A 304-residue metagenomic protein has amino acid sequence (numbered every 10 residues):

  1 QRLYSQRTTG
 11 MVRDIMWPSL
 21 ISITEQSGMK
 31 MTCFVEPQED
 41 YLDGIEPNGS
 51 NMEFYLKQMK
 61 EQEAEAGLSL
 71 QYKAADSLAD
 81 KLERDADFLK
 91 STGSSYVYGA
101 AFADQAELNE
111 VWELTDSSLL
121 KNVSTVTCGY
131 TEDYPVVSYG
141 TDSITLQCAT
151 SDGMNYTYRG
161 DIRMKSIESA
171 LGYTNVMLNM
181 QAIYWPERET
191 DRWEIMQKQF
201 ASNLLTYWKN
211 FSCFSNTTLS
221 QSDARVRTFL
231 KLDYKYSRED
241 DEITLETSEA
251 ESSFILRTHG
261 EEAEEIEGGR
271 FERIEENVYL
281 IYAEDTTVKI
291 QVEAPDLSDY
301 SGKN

Functional and structural regions predicted by a protein language model:
Q1-Q58, Y72, D104: Active-site beta->alpha N-cap acidic-glycine motif
L20-G28, I45-L68, A86-G93, T115-S118 (+2 more regions): Acidic (Asp/Glu)-rich catalytic clusters
S22-S27, Q38, Q105, T115 (+1 more regions): Catalytic grooves of carbohydrate-active enzymes
M31-C33, A66-S69, V97-A100, V123-T127 (+1 more regions): Hydrophobic faces of well-ordered beta-strands that scaffold small-molecule active sites in alpha/beta enzyme cores
D43-P47, A74-L146, E187: Catalytic domains of cell-wall/extracellular-matrix polysaccharide-remodeling enzymes, centered on de-N-acetylation
L230-Y236, E267-E272: Small-residue (G/S/T/A) turn/hinge positions that recur once per unit in extracellular repeat modules
E246-E264, V292: Surface-exposed beta-strand/loop patches in extracellular or lumenal glycoproteins
E275-N304: C-terminal beta-strand-rich structural cap/linker in extracellular carbohydrate-active enzymes
